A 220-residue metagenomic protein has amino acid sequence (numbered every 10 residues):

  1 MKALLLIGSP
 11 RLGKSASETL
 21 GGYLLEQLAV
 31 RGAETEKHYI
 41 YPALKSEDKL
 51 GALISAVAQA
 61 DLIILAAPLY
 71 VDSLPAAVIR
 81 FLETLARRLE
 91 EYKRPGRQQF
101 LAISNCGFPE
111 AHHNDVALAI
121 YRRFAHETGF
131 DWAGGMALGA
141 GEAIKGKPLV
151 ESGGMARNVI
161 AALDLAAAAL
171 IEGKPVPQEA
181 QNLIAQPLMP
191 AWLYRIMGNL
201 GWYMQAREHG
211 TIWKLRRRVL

Functional and structural regions predicted by a protein language model:
M1-P95, P175-L220: N-terminal beta1-alpha1-beta2 submodule of the flavodoxin-like/Rossmannoid cofactor-binding fold
Y23, Q27, I120, F124-E127 (+1 more regions): Amphipathic alpha-helical segments that form well-ordered structural scaffolds and often line/cohere around active
H38-L44, D72-A76, Q98-C106, G135-E142 (+1 more regions): Low-complexity, flexible helical/coil segments
L74-F81, A117, Y121, V159: Amphipathic alpha-helical interface surfaces
T84-R87, D131, A169: Amphipathic alpha-helical interaction surfaces
Q99-R157: Short, glycine-/small-residue-rich phosphate/pyrophosphate-handling segment
G135-I196: A conserved mid-domain beta-alpha-beta active-site/ligand-binding segment of alpha/beta enzyme cores
